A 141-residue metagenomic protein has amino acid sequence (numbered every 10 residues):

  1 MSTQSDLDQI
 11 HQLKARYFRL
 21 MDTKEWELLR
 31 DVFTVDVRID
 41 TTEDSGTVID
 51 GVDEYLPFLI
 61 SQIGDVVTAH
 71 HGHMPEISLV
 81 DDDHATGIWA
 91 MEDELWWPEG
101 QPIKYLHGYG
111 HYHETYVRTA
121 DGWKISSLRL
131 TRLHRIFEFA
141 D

Functional and structural regions predicted by a protein language model:
M1-V35: Short, low-complexity N-terminal intrinsically disordered segments enriched in polar/charged residues
Q4, G46-I49, I103: Charge-dense, low-complexity intrinsically disordered segments
S5-L7, M21, I39, D82 (+1 more regions): Intrinsic disorder/low-complexity signal
D22-T23, R38, I60, V117 (+1 more regions): Short linear sequence elements within intrinsically disordered, low-complexity coil regions
W26-D93: A solvent-exposed, acidic/Ser-Thr-rich amphipathic alpha-helical stretch
I63-D141: A beta-strand edge to alpha-helix "cap/lid" segment located at domain peripheries
